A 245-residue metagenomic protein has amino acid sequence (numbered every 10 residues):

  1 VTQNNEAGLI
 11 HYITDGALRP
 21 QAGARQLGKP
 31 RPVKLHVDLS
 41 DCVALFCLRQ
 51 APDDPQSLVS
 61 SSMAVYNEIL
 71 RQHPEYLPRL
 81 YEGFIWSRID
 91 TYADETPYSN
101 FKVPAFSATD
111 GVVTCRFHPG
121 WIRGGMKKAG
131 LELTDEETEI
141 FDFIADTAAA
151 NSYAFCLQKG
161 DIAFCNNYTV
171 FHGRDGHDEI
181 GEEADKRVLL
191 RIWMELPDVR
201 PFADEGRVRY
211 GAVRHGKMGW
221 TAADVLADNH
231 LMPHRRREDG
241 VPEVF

Functional and structural regions predicted by a protein language model:
E6-K159, A163-F245: Active-site environment of non-heme Fe oxygenases that use a 2-His-1-carboxylate facial triad
